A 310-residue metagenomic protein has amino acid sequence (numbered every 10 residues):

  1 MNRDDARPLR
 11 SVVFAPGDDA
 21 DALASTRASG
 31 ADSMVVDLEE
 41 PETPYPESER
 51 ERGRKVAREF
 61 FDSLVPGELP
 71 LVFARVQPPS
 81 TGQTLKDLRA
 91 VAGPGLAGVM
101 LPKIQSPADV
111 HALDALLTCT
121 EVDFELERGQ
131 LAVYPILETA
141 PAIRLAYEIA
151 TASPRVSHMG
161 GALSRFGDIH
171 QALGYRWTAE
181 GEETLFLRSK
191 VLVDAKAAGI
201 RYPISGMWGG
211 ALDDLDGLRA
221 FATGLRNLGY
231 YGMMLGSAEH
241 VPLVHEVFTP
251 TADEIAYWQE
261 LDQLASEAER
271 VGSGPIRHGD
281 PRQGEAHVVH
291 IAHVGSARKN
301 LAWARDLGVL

Functional and structural regions predicted by a protein language model:
M1-L310: Expand to "…catalyze enediolate/carbanion chemistry for C-C bond making/breaking, isomerization, decarboxylation
